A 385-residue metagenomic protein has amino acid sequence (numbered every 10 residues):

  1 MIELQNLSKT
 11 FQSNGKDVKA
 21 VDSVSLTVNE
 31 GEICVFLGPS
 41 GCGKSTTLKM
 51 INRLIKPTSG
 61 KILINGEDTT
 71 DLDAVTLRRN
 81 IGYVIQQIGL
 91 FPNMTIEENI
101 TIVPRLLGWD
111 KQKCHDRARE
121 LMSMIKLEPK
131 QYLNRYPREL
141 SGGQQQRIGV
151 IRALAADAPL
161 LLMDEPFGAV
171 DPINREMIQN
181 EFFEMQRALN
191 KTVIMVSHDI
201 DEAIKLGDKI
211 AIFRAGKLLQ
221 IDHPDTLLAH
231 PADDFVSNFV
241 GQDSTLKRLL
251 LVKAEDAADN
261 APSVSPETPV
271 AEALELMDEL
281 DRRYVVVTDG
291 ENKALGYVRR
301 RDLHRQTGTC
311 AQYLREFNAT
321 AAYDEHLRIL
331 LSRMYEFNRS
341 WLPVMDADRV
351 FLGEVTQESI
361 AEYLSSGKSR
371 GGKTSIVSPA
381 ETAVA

Functional and structural regions predicted by a protein language model:
N52: Helix-to-loop junction immediately C-terminal to a conserved catalytic motif
E97-R105, H115, R119: Short helical segment in ABC ATPase nucleotide-binding domains corresponding to the A-loop/adjacent helical element
Q112-Q131: Conserved ABC ATPase "signature" region
R135-L140, Q144: Conserved ABC ATPase signature
A215-G216: Conserved ABC ATPase "signature" C-loop
I221-D222, H230, Y297, E354: ABC ATPase "signature
P262-R282, V287-E291, T307, A319-A385: The conserved cystathionine-beta-synthase
